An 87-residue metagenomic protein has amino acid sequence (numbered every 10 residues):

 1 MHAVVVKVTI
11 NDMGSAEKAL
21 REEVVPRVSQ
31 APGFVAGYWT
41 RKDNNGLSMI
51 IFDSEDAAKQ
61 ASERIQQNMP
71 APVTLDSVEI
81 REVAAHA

Functional and structural regions predicted by a protein language model:
M1-L47, D53-R64, T74-A87: Short S/T/G/P-rich N-terminal loop/turn motif that feeds into the first structured element of a domain
I65-M69: RNA recognition motif
